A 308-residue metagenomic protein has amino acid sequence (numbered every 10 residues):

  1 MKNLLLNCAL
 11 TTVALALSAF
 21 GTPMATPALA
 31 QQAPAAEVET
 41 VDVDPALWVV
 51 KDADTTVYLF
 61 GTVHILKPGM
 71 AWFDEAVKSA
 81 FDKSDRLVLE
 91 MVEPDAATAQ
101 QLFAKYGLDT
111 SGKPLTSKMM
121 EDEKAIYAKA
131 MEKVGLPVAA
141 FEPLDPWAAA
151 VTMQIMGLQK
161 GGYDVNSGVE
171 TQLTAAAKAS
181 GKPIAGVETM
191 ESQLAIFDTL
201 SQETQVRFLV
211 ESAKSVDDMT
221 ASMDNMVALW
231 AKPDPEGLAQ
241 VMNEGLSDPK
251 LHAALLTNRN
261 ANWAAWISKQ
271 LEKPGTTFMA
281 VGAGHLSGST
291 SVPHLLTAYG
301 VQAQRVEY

Functional and structural regions predicted by a protein language model:
M1-T12: Bacterial N-terminal signal peptides that target proteins for export
N3, P27-A28: A composition/secondary-structure signal for short, hydrophobic, low-basic-content segments with alpha-helix propensity
L15-P27: C-terminal segment of classical bacterial N-terminal signal peptides
A36-V38, A46-L255: Structured, acidic catalytic/metal-binding patches in enzyme active sites
D42-P45, W263: Alpha-helical scaffolding within the catalytic cores of extracellular/periplasmic polymer-degrading hydrolases
P249-Y308: A cross-kingdom marker for long, charged
